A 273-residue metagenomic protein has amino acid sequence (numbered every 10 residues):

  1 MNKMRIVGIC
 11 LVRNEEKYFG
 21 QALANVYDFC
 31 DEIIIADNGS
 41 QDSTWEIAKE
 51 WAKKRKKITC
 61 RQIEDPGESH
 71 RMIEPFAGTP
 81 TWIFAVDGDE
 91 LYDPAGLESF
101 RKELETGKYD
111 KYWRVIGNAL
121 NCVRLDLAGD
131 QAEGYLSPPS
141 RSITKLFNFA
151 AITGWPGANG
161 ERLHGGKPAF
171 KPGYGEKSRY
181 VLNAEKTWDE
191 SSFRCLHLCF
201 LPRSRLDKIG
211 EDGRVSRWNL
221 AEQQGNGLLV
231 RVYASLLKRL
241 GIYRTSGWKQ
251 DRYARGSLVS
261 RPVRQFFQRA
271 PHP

Functional and structural regions predicted by a protein language model:
R5-V7: Cell-envelope/extracellular polymer assembly enzymes that use nucleotide-activated donors
L11-F29: Short, well-formed alpha-helical segments that are part of the catalytic scaffolds of diverse glycosyltransferases
K17, E64-R71: A short, glycine-/small-residue-rich helix N-cap motif at loop->alpha-helix starts within glycosyltransferase
D37-A48, D65: A conserved acidic beta->alpha catalytic loop
E50-R55: Short, conserved SAM-binding/catalytic segment of Class I S-adenosyl-L-methionine-dependent methyltransferases
H70-W82: Active-site nucleotide-sugar/metal-binding loop of Leloir-type enzymes
P80-L91: Short beta-strand-to-loop acidic/aromatic patch adjacent to the donor-nucleotide binding site
P94-P273: Catalytic-site signature of metal-activated, phosphate-bearing donor transferases, centered on the GT-A/GT-A-like
